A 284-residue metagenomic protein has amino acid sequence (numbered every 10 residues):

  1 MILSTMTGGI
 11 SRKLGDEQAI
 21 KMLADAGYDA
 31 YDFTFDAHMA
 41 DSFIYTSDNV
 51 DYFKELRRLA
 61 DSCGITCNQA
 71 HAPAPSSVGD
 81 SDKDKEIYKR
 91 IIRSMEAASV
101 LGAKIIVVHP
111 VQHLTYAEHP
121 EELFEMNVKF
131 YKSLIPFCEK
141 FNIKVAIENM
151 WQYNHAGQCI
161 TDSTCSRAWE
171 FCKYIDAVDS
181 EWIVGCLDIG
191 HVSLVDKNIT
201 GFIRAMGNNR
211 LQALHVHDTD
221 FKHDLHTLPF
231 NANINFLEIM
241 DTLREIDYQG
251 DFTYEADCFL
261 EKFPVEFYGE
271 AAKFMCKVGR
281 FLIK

Functional and structural regions predicted by a protein language model:
M1-S4, R12-D29, D61, I87-Y88 (+3 more regions): Histidine-acidic metal/acid-base catalytic patches
M6-I10, T34-H38, A72-P75, V111-H113 (+4 more regions): Active-site beta-loop-alpha junctions enriched in small/polar residues
A19, L56, S94, L134 (+1 more regions): Aromatic/hydrophobic pocket-lining residues that form π-stacking "cages" and hydrophobic walls in ligand
Y31-F33, N68-A70, I106, V145 (+2 more regions): Hydrophobic residues within beta-strands of alpha/beta enzymes
D32-R57, D224: Glycine-rich, proline-tolerant flexible connector loops at the mouths of alpha/beta enzymes
M39-D48, H155-C165, V265-E266: Short, flexible/disordered intra-domain loops and linkers
S42-V50, D80-K85, A117, F263-P264: Metal-dependent catalytic neighborhoods of phosphoester/phosphodiester hydrolases
L59-S62, S77-V184, L194: Active-site acidic/histidine proton-transfer and metal-coordination neighborhood in alpha/beta enzyme cores
